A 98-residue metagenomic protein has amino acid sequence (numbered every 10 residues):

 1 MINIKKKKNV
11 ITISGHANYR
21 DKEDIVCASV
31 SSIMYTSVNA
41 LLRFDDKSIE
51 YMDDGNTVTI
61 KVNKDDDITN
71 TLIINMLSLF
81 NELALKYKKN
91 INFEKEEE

Functional and structural regions predicted by a protein language model:
M1-I25, S32-E98: N-terminal intrinsically disordered, cationic/polar leader segments that include organellar targeting peptides
